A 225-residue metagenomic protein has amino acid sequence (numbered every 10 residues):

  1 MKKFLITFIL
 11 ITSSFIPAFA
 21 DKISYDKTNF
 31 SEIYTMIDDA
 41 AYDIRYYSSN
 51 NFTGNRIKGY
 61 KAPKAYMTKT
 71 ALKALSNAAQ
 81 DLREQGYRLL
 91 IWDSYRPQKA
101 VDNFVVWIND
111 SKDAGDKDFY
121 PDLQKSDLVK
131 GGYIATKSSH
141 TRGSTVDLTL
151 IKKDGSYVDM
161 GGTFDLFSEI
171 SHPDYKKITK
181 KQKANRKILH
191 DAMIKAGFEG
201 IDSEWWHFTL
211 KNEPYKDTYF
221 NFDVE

Functional and structural regions predicted by a protein language model:
F4-S13: Sec-dependent N-terminal signal peptides
S14-A18: C-terminal segment of classical bacterial N-terminal signal peptides
F19-S94, K99-S203, N212-E225: Extracytoplasmic cell-surface/polysaccharide-interacting catalytic and binding patches
F208: Conserved metal-phosphate-binding beta-hairpin within the catalytic cores of diverse ATP-dependent phosphoryl-transfer
